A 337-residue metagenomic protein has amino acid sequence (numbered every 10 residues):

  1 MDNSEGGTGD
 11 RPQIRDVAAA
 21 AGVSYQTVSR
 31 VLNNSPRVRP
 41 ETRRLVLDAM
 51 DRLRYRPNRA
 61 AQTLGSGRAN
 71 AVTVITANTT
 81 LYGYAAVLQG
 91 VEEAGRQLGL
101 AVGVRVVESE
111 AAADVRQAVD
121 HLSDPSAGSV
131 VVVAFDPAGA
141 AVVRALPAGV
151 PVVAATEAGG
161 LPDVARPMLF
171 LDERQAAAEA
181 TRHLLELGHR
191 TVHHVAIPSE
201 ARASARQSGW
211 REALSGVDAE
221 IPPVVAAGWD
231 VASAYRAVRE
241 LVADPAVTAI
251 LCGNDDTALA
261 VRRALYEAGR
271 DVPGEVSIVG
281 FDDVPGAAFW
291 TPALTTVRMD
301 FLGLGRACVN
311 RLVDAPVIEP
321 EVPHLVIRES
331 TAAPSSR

Functional and structural regions predicted by a protein language model:
M1-A69, S335: N-terminal helix-turn-helix DNA-binding module of bacterial transcription factors
G9, A71-R182: Alpha-helical recognition/docking segments in bacterial nutrient-uptake and carbohydrate-utilization systems
L45, G83-L100, A176-A180, A201-E220 (+4 more regions): Short, solvent-exposed amphipathic alpha-helices that sit in or adjacent to ligand/effector-binding or catalytic
S126-A134, H193-V195, V224-V225, P245-N254 (+1 more regions): Periplasmic-binding protein-like
P167-H194, S204, V231-R239, V297-P316: Hydrophobic alpha-helical segments within soluble ligand-binding/sensing domains
A178-V217, V224, E319-A332: An alpha-beta-alpha
R190-V192, E220-P222, D271-S277: Short acidic capping loops at alpha-helix termini that bridge into adjacent secondary structure
A243-R337: Flexible loop/turn connectors
